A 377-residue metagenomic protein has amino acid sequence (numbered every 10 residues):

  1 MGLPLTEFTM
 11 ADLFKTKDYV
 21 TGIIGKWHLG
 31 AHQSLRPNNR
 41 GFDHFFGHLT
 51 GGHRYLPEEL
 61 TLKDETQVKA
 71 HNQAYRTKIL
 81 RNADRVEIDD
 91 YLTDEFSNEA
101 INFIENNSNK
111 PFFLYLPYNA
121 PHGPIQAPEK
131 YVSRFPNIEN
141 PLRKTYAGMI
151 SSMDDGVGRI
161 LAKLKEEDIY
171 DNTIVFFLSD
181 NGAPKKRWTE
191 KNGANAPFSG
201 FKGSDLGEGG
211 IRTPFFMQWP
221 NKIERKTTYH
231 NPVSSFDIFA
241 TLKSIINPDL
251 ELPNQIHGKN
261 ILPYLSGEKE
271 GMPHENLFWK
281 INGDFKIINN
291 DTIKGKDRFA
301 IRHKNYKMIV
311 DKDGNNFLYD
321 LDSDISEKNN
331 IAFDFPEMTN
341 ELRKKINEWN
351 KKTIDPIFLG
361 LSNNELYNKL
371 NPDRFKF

Functional and structural regions predicted by a protein language model:
P4-Y19, L29-F112, Y118-A127, S133-P136 (+1 more regions): Formylglycine-dependent
F14, P111-P117, I150, V157 (+5 more regions): Beta-strand elements within well-structured catalytic alpha/beta cores of enzymes that handle phosphate/sulfate esters
T16-G22, G41-D43, S108-L114, I169-V175 (+3 more regions): Loop/turn elements at helix/coil->beta-strand transitions in domains of secreted/extracellular proteins
I23-L35, H48-G51, Y115-Q126, F177-A183 (+3 more regions): Short, solvent-exposed turn/loop segments enriched in Gly/Ser/Thr/Pro and often Arg
Q33-G41, P124-E129, I138, A162-K222 (+2 more regions): Histidine-centered active-site microenvironments of extracellular/periplasmic hydrolases and transferases
D43-L56, L62-K63, A183-E208, K222-N231 (+2 more regions): C-terminal cap/loop subdomain of S1 sulfatases and analogous C-terminal strand-loop tails that border
E95-N107, Y131-T173: A long, amphipathic alpha-helix that forms part of the scaffold/cap immediately adjacent to metal-dependent active
A100, I238, D284, M308 (+2 more regions): Long, internal low-complexity/basic segments
